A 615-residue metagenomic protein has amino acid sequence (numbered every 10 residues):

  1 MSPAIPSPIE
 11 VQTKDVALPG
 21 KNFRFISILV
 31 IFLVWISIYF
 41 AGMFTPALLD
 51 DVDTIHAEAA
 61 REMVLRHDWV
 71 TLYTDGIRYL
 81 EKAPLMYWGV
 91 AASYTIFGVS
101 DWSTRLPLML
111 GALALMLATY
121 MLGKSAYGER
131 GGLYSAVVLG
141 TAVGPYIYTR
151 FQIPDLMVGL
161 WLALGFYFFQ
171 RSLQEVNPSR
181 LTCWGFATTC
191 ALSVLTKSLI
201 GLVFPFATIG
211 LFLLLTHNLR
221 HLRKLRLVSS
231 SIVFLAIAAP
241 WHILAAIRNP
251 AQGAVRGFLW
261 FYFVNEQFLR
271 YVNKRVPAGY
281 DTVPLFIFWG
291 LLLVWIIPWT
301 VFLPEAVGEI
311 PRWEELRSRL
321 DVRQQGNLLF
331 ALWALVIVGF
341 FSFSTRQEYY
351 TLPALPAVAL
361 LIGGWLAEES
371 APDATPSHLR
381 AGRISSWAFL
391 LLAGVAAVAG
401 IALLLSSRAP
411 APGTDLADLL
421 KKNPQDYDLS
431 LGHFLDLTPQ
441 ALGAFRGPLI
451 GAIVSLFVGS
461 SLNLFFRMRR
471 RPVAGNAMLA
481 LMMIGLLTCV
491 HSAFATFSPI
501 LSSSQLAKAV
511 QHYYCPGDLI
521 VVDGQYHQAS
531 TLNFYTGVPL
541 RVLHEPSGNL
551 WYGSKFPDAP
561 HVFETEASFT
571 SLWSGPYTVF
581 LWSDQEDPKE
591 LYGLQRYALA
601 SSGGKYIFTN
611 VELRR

Functional and structural regions predicted by a protein language model:
S2-L18, R180, W184, E309-R615: Membrane-embedded architecture of ER/inner-membrane glycosylation machinery
S2-L379, L403-S407, R470: Membrane-integral, polyisoprenol-dependent glycosyltransferases of the GT-C/oligosaccharyltransferase superfamily
